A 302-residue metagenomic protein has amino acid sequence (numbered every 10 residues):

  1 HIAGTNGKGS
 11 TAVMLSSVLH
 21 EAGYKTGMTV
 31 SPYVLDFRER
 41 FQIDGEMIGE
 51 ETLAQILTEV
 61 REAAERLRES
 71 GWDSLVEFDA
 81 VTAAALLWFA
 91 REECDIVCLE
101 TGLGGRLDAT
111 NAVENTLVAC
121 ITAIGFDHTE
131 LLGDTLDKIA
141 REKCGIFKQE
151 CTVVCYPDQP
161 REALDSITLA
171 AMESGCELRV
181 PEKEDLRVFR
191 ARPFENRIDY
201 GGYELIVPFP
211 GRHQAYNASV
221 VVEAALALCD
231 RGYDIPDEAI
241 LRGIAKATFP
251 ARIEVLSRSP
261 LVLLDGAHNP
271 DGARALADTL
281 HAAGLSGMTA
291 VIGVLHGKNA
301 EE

Functional and structural regions predicted by a protein language model:
H1-A3, T29-V30, E100-G102, V291-G293: Short beta-strand segments
H1-V34, E39, V118-C120: Walker A (P-loop) phosphate-binding motif
L15, A85, I167: Aromatic/hydrophobic pocket-lining residues that form π-stacking "cages" and hydrophobic walls in ligand
L15-H20, F89, L228, L280: Hydrophobic alpha-helical packing residues
E21-E114, F126, E130-L132: ATP-dependent carboxylate-amine ligase catalytic core
R68, E92-T101, T116-E204, A218 (+1 more regions): Acidic, Mg2+-coordinating active-site environments of NTP-dependent enzymes
W72-D73, V153-Y156, L263-L264, T289-V291: Short catalytic-loop micro-motif centered on adjacent basic/acidic residues
I96-T101, L107-C120, I124-H128, K138 (+1 more regions): Nucleotide phosphate-binding/pyrophosphate-handling subdomain across enzymes that bind or process nucleotide phosphates
